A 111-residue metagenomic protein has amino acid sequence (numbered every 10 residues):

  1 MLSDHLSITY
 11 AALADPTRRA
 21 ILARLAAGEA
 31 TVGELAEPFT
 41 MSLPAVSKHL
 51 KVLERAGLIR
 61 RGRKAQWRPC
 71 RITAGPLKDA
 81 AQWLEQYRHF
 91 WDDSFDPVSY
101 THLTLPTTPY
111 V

Functional and structural regions predicted by a protein language model:
L2-P44, W67-Q82: N-terminal helix-turn-helix DNA-binding core of bacterial DNA-binding proteins
R18, H49, H102: Histidine-centered divalent metal-coordination motifs
G28, S47, V52: Short glycine/proline-centered loop/turn elements that form peptide/ligand docking sites
E37, K48, R55: Alpha-helical residues within the helix-turn-helix
R55-A65, R71: Beta-hairpin "wing" of winged helix-turn-helix
L84-P97: C-terminal structural segments of small proteins and small subunits
T101-T107: Conserved small/polar residues in nucleotide/adenosyl-binding loops
